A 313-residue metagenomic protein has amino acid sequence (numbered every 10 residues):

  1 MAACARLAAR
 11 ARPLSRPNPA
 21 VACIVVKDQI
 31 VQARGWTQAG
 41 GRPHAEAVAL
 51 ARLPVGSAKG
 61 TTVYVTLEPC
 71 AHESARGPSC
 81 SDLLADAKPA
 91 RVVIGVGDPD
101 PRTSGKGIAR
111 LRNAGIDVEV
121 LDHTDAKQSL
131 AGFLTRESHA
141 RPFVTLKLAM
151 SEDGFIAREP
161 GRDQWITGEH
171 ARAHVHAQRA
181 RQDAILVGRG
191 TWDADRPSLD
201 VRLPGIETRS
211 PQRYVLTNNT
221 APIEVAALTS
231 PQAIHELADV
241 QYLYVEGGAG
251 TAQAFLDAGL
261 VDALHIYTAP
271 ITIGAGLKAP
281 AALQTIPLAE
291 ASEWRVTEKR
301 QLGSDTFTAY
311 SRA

Functional and structural regions predicted by a protein language model:
M1-P19, A33-R34, S57-A58, A109 (+1 more regions): Enzymes that bind and transform nitrogen-containing heteroaromatic metabolites
A22: Helix-turn-helix
V25-D125, A254-L256: Zn2+-dependent cytidine deaminase-like catalytic core
H72-S74, D100-S104, A126-L130, E152-R158 (+1 more regions): Short, well-ordered, mixed-charge alpha-helical segments that flank or form enzyme active sites
A131-A140: Flexible, polar/acidic helix-loop-strand segments at domain edges
